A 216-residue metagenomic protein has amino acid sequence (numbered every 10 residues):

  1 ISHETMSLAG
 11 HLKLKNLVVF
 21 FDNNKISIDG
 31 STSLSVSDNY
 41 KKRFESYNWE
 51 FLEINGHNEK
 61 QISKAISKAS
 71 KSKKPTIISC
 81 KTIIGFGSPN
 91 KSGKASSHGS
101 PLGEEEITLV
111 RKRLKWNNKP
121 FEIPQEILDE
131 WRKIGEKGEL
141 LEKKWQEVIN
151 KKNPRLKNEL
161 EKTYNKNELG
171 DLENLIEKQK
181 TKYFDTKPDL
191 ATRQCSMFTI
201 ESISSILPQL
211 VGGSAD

Functional and structural regions predicted by a protein language model:
I1-K133: Glycine-rich ThDP/TPP pyrophosphate-binding loop and its adjacent helix/strand module within ThDP-dependent enzymes
S72, G138-E139: Short alpha-helix boundary/capping motifs
G135-E136, E142-D216: Thiamine diphosphate
